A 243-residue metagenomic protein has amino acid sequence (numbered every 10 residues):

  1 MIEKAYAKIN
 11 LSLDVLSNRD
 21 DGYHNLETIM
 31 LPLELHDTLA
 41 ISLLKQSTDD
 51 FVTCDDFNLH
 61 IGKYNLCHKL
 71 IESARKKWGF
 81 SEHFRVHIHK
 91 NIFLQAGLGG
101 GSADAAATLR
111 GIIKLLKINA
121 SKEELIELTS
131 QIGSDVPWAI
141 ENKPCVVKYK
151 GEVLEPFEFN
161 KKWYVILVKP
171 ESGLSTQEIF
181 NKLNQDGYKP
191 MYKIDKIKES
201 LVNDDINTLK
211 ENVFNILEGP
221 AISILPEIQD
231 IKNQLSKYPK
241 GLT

Functional and structural regions predicted by a protein language model:
M1-A96, K114, I118-E123, F159-N160 (+1 more regions): ATP-binding N-lobe of GHMP and related small-molecule kinases
T28-M30, V136, E152-E158: A generic local secondary-structure boundary/capping motif
Q46-H60, T108, S130, D205-F214: Short, basic/glycine-rich phosphate-binding loops at helix/coil junctions that contact nucleotide phosphates
H87-L116, S134, G241-T243: Glycine/serine-rich anion-binding loops at beta->alpha junctions that coordinate negatively charged ligand groups
A105, L109-V146: Contiguous, small/hydrophobic- and glycine-enriched helical/loop subdomains that border and often "cap" functional
E141, V146-G241: Conserved, helical-rich catalytic subdomain that frames metal- and/or nucleotide-binding sites in enzyme alpha/beta
